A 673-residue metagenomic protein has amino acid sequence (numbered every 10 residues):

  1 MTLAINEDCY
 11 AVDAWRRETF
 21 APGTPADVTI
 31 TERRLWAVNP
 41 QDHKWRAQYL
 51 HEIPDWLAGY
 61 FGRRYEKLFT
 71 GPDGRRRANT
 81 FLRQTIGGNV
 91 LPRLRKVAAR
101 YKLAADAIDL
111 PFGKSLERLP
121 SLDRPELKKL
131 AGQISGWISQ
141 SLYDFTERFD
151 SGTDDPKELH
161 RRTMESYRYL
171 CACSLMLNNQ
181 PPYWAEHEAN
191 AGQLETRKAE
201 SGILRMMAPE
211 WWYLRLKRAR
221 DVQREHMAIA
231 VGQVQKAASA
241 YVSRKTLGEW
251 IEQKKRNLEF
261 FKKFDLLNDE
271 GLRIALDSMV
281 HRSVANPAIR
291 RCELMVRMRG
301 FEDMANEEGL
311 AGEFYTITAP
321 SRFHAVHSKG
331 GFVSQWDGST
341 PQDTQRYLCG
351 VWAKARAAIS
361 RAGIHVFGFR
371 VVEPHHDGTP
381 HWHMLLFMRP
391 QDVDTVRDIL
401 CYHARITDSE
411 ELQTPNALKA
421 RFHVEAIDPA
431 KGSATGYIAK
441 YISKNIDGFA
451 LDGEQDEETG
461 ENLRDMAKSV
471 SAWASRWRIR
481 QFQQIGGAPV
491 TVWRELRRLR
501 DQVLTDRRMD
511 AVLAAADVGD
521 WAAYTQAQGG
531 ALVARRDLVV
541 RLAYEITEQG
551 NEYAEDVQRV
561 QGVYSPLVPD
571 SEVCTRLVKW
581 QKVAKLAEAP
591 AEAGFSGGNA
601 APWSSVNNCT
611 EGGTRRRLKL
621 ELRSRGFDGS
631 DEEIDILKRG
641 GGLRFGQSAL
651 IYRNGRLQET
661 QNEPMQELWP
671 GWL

Functional and structural regions predicted by a protein language model:
M1-G378, P390-L673: Right-hand nucleic-acid polymerase module
L385-R389: Short hydrophobic/aromatic beta-strand micro-patches that form the beta-sheet surface supporting nucleotide- or nucleic
